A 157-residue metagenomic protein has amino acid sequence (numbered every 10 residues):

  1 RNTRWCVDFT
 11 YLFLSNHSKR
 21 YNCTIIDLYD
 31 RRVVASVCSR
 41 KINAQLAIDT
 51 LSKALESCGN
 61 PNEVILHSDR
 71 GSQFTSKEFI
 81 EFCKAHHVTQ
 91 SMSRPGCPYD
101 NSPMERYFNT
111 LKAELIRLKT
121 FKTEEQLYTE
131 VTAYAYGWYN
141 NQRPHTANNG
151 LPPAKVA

Functional and structural regions predicted by a protein language model:
R1-A157: Charged DNA-binding/catalytic regions of mobile-element recombinases
